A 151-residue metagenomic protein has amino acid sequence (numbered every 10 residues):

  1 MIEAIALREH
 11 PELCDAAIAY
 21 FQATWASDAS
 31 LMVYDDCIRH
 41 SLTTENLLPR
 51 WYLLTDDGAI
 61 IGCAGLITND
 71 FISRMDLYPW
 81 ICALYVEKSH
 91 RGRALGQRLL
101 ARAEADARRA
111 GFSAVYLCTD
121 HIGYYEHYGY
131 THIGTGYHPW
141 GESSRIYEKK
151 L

Functional and structural regions predicted by a protein language model:
M1-A17: A short beta-loop-alpha structural element at the N-terminal edge of CoA-dependent acyl/N-acetyltransferase catalytic
A26-L53: Active-site rim helix/loop that mediates acceptor-substrate recognition in acyltransferases
P49, E142-I146: Short hydrophobic/aromatic beta-strand or adjacent loop that forms the aromatic wall/cage of a ligand/substrate-binding
L53, A59-N69, W80, Y85: Conserved beta-strand in the GNAT
T55-D57, K149-K150: Active-site beta-strand termini and strand-to-loop segments that position acidic
V86, G92-A105, L117: Conserved acetyl-CoA-binding loop-helix of GNAT-fold acetyltransferases
R109, S113, T119-S143: Conserved active-site alpha-helix within GNAT-family acetyltransferase domains
